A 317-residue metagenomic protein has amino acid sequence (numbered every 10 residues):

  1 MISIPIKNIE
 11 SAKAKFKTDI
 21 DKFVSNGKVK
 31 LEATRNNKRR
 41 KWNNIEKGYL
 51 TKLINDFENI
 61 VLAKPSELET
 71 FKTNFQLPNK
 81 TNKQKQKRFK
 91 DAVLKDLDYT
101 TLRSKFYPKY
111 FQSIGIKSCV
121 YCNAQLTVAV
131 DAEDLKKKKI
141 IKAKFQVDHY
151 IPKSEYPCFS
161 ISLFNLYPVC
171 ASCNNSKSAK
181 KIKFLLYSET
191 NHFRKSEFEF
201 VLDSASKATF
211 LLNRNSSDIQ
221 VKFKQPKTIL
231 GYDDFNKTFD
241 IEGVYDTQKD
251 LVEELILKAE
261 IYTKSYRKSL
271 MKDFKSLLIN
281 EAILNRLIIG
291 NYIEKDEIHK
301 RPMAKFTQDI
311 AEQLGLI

Functional and structural regions predicted by a protein language model:
M1-Y107: N-terminal accessory alpha/beta regions
I2-T34, K41, N215-I317: C-terminal, charged low-complexity interaction regions
K105-G115, C158-L163: Short, flexible, mixed-charge glycine/proline-rich loop motifs that serve as phosphate/nucleic-acid-contacting
Y110-F111, I116-C119, K142-H149: Eukaryote-skewed repeat-based solenoidal scaffolds used as protein-protein interaction platforms, primarily
K117-N123, V169-S172: Short, cysteine/histidine-rich loop/knuckle motifs that typically chelate Zn2+
A124-N165, A179-I182, N191-S196: Histidine-centered nuclease catalytic patch
Y156-A171, E199-D218: Short Fe-S-cluster ligation motifs
L166-L186: Short Cys/His-centered divalent metal-binding micro-motifs
